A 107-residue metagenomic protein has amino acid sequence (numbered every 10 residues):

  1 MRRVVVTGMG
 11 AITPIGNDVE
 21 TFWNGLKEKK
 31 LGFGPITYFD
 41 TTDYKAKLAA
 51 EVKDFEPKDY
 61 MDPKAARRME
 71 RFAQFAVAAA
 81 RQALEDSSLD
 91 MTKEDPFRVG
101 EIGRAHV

Functional and structural regions predicted by a protein language model:
M1-H106: Conserved "HGTGT" condensation-loop signature of ketosynthase/thiolase-family condensing enzymes that catalyze
